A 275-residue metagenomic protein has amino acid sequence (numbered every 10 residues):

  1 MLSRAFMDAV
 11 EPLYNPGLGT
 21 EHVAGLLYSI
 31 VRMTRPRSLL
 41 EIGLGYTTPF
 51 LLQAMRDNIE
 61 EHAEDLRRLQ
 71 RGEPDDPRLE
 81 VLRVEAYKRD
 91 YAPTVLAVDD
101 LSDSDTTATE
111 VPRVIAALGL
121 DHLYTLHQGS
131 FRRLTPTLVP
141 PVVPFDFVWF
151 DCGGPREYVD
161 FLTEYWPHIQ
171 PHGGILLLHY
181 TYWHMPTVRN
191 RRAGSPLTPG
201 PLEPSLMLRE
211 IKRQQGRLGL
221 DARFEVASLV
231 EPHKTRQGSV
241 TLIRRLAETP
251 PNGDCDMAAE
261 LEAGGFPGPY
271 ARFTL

Functional and structural regions predicted by a protein language model:
L2-R35, P49-Q53: Class I SAM-dependent methyltransferase Rossmann-like catalytic core, especially the SAM/SAH-binding loop
M33, R37-L275: S-adenosylmethionine/decaboxylated-SAM
